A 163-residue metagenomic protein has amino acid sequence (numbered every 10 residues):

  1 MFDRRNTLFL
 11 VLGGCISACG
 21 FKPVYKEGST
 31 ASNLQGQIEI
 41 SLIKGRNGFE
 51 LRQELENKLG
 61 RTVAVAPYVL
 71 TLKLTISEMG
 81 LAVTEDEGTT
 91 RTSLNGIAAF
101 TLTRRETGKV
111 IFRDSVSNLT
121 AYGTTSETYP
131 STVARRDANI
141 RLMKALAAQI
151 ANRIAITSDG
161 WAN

Functional and structural regions predicted by a protein language model:
R4-F9: N-terminal export leaders
L10-S17: Bacterial N-terminal signal peptides
S17-Q35: Bacterial Sec signal peptide processing site at the extreme N-terminus
S32-I43, E127-P130: Acidic/histidine-rich, surface-exposed loop or edge segments in extracytoplasmic proteins
E39-V69: Post-signal-peptide N-terminal segment of Sec-exported extracytoplasmic proteins
T62, A66-S115, L119-D137, R141-K144: Surface-exposed short loop/turn segments
V133-N163: C-terminal/domain-edge helix-coil "capping" segments
